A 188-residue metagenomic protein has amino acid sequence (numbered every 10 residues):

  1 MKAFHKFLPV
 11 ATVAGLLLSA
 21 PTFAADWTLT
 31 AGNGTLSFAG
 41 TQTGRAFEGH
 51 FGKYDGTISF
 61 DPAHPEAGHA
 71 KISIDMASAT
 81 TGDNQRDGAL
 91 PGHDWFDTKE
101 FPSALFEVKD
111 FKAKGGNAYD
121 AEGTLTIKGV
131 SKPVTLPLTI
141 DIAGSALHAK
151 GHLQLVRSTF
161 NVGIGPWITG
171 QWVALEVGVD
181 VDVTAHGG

Functional and structural regions predicted by a protein language model:
M1-K6: Positively charged n-region of N-terminal signal peptides that target proteins for export
P9-S19: Bacterial N-terminal signal peptides
F23-G188: Low-complexity, acidic/polar, glycine-enriched regions of mature
